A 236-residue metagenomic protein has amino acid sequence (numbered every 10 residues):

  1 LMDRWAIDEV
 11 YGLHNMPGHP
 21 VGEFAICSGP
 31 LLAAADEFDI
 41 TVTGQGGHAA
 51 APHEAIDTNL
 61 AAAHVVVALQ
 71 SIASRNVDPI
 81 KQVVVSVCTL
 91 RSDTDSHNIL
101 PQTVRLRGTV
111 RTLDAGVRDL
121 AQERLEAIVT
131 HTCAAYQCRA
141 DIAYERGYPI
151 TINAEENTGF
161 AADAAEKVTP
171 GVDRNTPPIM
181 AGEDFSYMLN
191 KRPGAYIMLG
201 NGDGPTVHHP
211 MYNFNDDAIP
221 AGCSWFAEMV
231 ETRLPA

Functional and structural regions predicted by a protein language model:
L1-P101, G182-E183: Histidine/acidic-residue-rich, glycine-tolerant segments that coordinate divalent metal ions
L60-A236: Metal-dependent amide/peptide-bond hydrolase catalytic core, centered on the "pita-bread" metallohydrolase fold
